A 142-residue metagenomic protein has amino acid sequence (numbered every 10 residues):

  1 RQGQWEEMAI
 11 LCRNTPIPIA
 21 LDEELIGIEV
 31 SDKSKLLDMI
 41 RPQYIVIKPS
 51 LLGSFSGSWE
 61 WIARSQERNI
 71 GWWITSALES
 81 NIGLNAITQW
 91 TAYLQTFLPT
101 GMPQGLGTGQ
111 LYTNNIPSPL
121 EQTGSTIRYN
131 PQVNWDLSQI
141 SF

Functional and structural regions predicted by a protein language model:
R1-Q4, I17-E29, P42-S54, I74-T75: Catalytic beta/alpha-barrel core
R1-R13, I28-D32, G53-Q66, G83: Active-site-adjacent beta->alpha loops and helix N-cap segments on the catalytic face of soluble alpha/beta enzymes
M8, S34, R41-Y44, T100 (+2 more regions): Generic structural signal for short, flexible, solvent-exposed coil/loop and linker residues
I10-I19, L37-I45, Q66-G71, T91-L98: Glycine-enriched alpha-helix->loop->beta-strand junction motifs that scaffold or abut catalytic
G57, R68-N69, A86, P131: Acidic, low-complexity intrinsically disordered regions
W61, W72-W73, W135-L137: Tryptophan-centered motif/residue detector
A77-F142: Flexible C-terminal active-site loop/helix
